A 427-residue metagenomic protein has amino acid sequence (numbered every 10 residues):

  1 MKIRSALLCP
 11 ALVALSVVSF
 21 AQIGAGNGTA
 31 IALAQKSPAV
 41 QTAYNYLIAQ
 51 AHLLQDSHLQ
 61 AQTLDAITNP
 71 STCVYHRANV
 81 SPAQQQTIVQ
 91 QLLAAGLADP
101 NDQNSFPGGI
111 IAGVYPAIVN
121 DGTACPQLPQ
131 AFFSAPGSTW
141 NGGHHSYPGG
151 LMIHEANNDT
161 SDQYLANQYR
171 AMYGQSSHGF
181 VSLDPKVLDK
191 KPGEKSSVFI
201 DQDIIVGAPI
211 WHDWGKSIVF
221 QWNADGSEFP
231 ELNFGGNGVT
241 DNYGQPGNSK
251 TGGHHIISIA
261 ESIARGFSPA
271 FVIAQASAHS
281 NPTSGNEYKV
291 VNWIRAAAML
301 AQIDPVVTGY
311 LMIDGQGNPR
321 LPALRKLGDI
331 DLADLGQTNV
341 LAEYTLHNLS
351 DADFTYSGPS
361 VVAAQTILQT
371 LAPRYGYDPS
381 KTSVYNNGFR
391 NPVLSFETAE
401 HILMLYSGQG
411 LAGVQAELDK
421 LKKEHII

Functional and structural regions predicted by a protein language model:
M1-L8: Bacterial N-terminal signal peptides that target proteins for export
P10-V13: Gram-negative bacterial Sec-dependent N-terminal signal peptides
S16-S19: N-terminal signal peptide c-region/cleavage motif recognized by signal peptidases
Q22-H52, Q175, G309-I427: Non-catalytic terminal regions of proteins
A25-V239: Acidic/His-rich, divalent-metal-binding segments that scaffold phosphate/diphosphate chemistry
D56, S81, A98-D102, S197 (+4 more regions): Alpha-helix capping and helix-coil boundary motifs
D162-A166, S262, A399-I402: Hydrophobic residues within well-ordered, non-membrane alpha-helices that form the packing/core of soluble catalytic
G179-N348, T355-G358: Divalent metal-dependent catalytic cores for phosphoryl transfer on phosphate-bearing substrates
